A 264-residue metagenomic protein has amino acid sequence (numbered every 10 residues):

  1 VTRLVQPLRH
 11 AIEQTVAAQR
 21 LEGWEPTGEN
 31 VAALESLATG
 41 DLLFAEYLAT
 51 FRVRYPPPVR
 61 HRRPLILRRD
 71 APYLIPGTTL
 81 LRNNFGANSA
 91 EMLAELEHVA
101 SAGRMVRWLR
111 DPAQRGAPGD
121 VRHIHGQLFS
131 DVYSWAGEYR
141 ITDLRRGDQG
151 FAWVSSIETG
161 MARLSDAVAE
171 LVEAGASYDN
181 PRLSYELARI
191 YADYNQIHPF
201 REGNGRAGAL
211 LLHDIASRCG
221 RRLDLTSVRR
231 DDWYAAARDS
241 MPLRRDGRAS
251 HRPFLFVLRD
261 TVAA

Functional and structural regions predicted by a protein language model:
V1-A264: FIC/Doc superfamily catalytic core
